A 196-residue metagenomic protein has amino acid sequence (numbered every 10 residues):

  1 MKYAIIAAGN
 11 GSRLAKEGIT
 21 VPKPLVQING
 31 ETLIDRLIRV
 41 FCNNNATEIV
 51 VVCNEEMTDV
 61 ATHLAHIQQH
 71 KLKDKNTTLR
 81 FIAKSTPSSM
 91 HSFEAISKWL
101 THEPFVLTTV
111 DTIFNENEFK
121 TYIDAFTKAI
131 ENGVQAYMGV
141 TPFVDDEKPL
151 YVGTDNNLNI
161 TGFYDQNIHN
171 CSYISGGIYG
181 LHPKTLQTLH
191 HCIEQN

Functional and structural regions predicted by a protein language model:
M1, T47, H102-P104: Short coil/turn segments at beta-strand junctions that form active-site/ligand-binding loops
M1-I19: N-terminal nucleotide-binding beta1-loop-alpha1 segment
T20-R36: Short catalytic helix/loop segments, enriched in acidic residues and glycine and frequently bearing histidine
Q27, I113, G180: Short aromatic/basic micro-patch
E31-E48: A short, N-terminal amphipathic alpha-helix
E55-E56: A generic "structured core" feature
V60-T62, Q68-N156: Conserved beta-loop-beta/alpha segment of the NTase-like Rossmann-fold superfamily that binds/positions NTPs
K120-I123, T127, N159-N196: Catalytic-core segments of class I nucleotidyltransferases/pyrophosphorylases that form NMP-activated intermediates
